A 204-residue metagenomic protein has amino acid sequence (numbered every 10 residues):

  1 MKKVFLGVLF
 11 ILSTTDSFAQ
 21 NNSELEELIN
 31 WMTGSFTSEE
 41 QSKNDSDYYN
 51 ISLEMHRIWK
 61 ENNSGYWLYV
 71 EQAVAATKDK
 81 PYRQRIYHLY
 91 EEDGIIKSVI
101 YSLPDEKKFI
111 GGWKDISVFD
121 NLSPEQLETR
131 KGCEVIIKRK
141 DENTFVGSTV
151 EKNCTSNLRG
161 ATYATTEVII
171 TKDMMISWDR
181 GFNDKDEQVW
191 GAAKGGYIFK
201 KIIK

Functional and structural regions predicted by a protein language model:
V4-S13: Sec-dependent N-terminal signal peptides
T15-A19: Sec/Tat signal peptide C-region and signal peptidase I cleavage site
Q20-E24: A short, compositionally biased domain-edge/stem linker segment
L25-E27, S38-N63: Short, solvent-exposed loop/hinge segments that bridge or flank secondary-structure elements
L25-T33, E39, A76-K204: Calycin-type beta-barrel ligand-binding domains and close structural analogs
Y49, S64-Y66, G94, D173: Residues at beta-strand starts and edge strands
L53-Y82: N-terminal glycine/threonine-rich, aromatic-flanked beta-hairpin/loop signature
